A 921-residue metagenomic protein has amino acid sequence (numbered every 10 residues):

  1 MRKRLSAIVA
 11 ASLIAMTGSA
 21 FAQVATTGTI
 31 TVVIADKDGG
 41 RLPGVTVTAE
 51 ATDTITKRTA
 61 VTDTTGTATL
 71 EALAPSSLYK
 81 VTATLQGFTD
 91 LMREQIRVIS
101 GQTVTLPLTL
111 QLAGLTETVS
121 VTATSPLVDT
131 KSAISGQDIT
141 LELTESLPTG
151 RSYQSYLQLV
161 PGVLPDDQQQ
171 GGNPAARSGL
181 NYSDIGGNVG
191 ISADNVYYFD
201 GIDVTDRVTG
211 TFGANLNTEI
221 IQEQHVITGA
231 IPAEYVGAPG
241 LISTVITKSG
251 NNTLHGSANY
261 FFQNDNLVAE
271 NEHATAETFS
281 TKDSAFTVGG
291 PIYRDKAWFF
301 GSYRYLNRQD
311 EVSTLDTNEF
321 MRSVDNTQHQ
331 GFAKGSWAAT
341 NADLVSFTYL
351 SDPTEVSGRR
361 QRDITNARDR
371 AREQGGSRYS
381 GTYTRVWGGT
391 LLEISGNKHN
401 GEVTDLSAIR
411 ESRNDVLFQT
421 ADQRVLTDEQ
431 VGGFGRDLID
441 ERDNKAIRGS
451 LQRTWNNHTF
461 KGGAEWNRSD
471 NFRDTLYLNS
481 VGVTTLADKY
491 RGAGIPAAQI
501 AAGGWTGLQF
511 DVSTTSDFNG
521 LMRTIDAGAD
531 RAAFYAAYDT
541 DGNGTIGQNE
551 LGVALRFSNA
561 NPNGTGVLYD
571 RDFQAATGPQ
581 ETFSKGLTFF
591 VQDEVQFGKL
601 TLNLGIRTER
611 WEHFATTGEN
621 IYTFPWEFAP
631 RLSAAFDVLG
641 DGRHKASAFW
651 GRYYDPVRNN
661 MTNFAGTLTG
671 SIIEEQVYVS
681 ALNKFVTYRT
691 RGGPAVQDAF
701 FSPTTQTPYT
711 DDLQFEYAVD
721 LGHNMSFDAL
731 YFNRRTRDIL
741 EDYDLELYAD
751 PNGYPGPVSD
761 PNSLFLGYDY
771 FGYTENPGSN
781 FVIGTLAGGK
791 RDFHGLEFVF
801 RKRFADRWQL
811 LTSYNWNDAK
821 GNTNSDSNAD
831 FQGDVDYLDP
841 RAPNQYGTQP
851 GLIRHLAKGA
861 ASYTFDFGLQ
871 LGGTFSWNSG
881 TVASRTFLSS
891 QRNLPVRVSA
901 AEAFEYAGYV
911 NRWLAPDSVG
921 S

Functional and structural regions predicted by a protein language model:
T52-T69: Short, acidic Ser/Thr/Gly-rich low-complexity loop/linker segments typical of extracellular and cell-surface proteins
D63, T82, T89-Q111, L115-S249 (+4 more regions): Periplasmic N-terminal accessory/gating domains of Gram-negative outer-membrane beta-barrel systems
A123, A258-N264, G301-Y305, F347-S351 (+8 more regions): Transmembrane beta-barrel strands of outer-membrane/channel proteins
D166, L568-D570, T616-T617, Y622-A629 (+3 more regions): Solvent-exposed loop/turn elements at secondary-structure boundaries
S183, P239-L241, K282-F286, H329-A333 (+11 more regions): Hydrophobic, lipid-facing positions within transmembrane beta-strands of outer-membrane proteins
T218, Q706-Y709, N724-S921: Short, solvent-exposed micro-motifs at the edges of structured domains
H255, E277-G358, A371-I394, P630: Transmembrane beta-barrel wall of Gram-negative outer-membrane proteins
T327, N341-F589, E775: Replace "related TpsB outer-membrane translocases also match" with "some related outer-membrane beta-barrels such as
